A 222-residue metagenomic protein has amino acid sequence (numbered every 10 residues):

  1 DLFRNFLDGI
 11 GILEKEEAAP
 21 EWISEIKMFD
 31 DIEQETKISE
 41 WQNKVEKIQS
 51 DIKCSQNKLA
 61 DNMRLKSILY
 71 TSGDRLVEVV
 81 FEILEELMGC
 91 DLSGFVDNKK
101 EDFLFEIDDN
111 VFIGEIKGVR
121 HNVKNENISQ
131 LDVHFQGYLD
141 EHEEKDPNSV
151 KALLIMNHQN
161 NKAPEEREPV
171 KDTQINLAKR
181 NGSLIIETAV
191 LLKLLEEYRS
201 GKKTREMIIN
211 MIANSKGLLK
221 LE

Functional and structural regions predicted by a protein language model:
D1-E14: A conserved amphipathic helix/loop scaffold that creates a polar/acidic microenvironment used either to coordinate
N5, S39, E206-N210: Polar/charged alpha-helical tracts
K15-L69: Interdomain/boundary linker segments immediately adjacent to catalytic/signaling cores
L59-E222: Catalytic core segments in nucleotide and nucleic-acid processing enzymes
